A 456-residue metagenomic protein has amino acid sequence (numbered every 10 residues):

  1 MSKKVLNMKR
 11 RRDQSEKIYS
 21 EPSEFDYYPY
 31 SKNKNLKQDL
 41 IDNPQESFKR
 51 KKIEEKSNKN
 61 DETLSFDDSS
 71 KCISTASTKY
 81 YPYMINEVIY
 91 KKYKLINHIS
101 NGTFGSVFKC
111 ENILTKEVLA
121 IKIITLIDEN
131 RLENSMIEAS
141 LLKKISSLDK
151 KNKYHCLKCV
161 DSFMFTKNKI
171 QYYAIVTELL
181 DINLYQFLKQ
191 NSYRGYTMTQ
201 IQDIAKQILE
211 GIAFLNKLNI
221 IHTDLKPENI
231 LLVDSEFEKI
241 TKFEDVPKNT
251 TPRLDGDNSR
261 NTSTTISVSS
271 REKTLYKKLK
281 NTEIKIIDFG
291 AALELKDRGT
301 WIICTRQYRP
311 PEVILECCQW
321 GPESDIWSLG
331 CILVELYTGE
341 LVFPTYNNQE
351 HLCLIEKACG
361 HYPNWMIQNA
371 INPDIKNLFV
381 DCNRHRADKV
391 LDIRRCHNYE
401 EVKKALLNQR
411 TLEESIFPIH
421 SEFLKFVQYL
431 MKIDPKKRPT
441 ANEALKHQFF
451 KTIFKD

Functional and structural regions predicted by a protein language model:
L95-T103, V107: Protein kinase glycine-rich loop
S106-L126: Glycine-rich ATP phosphate-binding loop
I124-N152: Conserved N-lobe beta3->alphaC-helix segment of eukaryotic protein kinase catalytic domains
C156-Y173: Short beta-strand micro-motifs within the conserved protein kinase catalytic domain, predominantly in the N-lobe
K167-I170, A291-K296, Y362-F426: C-terminal lobe substrate-recognition/regulatory segment of protein kinase catalytic domains
Q171-A174, L179-G256, I266-S269, K280 (+2 more regions): Conserved alphaE helix
E312-S324: Conserved end of the kinase activation segment
R438: Conserved HRD-motif arginine in the catalytic loop of eukaryotic-like protein kinases
